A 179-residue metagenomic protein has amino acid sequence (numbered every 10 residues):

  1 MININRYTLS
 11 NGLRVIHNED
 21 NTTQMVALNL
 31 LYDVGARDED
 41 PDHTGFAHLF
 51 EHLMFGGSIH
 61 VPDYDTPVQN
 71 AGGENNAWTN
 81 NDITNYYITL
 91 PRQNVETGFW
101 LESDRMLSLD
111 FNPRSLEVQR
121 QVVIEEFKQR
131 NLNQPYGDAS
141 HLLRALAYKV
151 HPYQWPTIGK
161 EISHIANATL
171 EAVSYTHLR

Functional and structural regions predicted by a protein language model:
M1-T23: N- or domain-start disorder-to-order transition segments that initiate the globular core
A27-T89, Y148, W155-I158: M16/MPP (pitrilysin/insulinase) zinc-metallopeptidase core fold and M16-derived inactive scaffolds
D42, F46, Y64, V95-G98 (+4 more regions): Stable alpha-helical elements in mature extracytoplasmic
G57, T89-R120: M16/insulysin-pitrilysin zinc metalloprotease superfamily fold
T66, N70, D110-K128: Acidic/histidine-enriched alpha-helical segments
I124-L142: Short acidic/His-enriched helical or mixed secondary-structure segments at domain edges of catalytic enzymes and some
T176-H177: Conserved small/polar residues in nucleotide/adenosyl-binding loops
